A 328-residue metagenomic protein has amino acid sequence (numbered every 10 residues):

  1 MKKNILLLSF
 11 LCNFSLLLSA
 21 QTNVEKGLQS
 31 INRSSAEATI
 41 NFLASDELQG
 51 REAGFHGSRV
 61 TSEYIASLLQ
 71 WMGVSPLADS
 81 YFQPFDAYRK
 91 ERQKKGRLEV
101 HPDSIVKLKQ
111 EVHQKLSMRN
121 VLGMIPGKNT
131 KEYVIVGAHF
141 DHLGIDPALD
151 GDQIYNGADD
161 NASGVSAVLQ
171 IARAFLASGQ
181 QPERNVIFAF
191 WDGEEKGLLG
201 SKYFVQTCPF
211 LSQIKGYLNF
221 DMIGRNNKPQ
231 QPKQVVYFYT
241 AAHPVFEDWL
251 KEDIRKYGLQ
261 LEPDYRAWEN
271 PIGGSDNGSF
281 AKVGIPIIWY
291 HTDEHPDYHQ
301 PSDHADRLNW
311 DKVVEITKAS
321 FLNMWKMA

Functional and structural regions predicted by a protein language model:
M1-V24: Bacterial Sec-dependent N-terminal signal peptides
L18-P76, I125-P126: N-terminal hydrophobic or amphipathic helices/low-complexity stretches enriched in small/hydrophobic/Pro/Gly
N23-S30, D46-H56, L108-V112, L149-N161 (+4 more regions): Second-shell loop/turn segments in exported
L43, L69, E111-P147: Acidic/His- and Gly-rich active-site-bordering loop/insert found across diverse amide/peptide-bond hydrolases
R51-M124: A non-catalytic alpha/beta surface segment that caps or lines the substrate-entry region of metallo-dependent hydrolase
V121-G123, V136-H142, D146-G197, S320: Alpha-helical metal-binding/catalytic segments enriched in His/Glu/Asp
W191-T292: Metal-dependent peptidase/peptidase-like ectodomains
P296-A328: His/Asp/Glu-rich mid-to-C-terminal helical/loop segments that flank catalytic regions of hydrolases
